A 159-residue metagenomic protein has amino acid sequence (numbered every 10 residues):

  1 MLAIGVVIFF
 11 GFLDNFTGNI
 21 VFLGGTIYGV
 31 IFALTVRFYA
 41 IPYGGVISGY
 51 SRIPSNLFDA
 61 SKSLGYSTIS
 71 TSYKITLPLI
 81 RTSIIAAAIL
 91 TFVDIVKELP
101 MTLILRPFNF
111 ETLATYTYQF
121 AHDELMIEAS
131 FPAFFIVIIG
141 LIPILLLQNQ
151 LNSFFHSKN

Functional and structural regions predicted by a protein language model:
M1-T35, I69, L105-N109: Membrane-interfacial helix termini and adjacent extracytoplasmic/periplasmic loops of multi-pass transporters
L2-V6, P42, V46, A88 (+4 more regions): Hydrophobic/aromatic residues in alpha-helical transmembrane segments
I27-Y28, F58, I69, R81 (+2 more regions): Residues that define the loop-to-transmembrane-helix transition and helix capping in multi-pass membrane transporters
Y28-A40, I89-V96, R106-F108, F135-G140: Hydrophobic transmembrane alpha-helices
G29, V36-F58, V96, P100: Membrane-embedded alpha-helices of multi-pass transport/permease systems
I41, T82, G140-I144: Hydrophobic transmembrane alpha-helices of multi-pass small-molecule transporters
I47-L77, I89-L90, S130-N159: C-terminal transmembrane helix and the adjacent membrane-cytosol boundary/short C-terminal tail of inner/organellar
V96, T102-L145, N152: Interhelical loop and adjacent transmembrane-helix boundary motif in polytopic membrane transport permeases
